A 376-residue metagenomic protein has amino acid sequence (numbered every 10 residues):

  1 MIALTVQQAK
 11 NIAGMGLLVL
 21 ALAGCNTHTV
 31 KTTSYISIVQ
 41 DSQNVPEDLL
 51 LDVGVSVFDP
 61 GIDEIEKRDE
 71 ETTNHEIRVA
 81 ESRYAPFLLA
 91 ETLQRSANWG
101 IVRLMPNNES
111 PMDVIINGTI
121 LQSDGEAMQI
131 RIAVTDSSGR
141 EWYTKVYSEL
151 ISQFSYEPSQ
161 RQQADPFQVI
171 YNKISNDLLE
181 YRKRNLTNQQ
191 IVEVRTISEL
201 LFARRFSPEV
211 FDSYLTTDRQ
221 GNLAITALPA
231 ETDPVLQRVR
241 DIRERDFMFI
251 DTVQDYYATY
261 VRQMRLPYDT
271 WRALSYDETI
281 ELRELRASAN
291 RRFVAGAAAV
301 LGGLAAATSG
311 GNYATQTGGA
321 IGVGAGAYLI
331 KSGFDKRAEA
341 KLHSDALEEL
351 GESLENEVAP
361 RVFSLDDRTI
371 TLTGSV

Functional and structural regions predicted by a protein language model:
I2-A13: Bacterial N-terminal signal peptides that target proteins for export
A21-G24: C-terminal motif of bacterial Sec signal peptides marking the signal peptidase cleavage site
N26-D48, I151-N290, T308-Y313, G324 (+1 more regions): C-terminal/domain-edge helix-coil "capping" segments
L49-V53, N98, M112-I116, E126-I130 (+1 more regions): Envelope-exposed proteins and targeting segments
L50-S110, V169, K173, D177 (+3 more regions): N-terminal segment of the mature soluble domain
M105-T119, V192-L201: Acidic helix-start/capping segments at beta-turn-to-alpha-helix junctions
N117-P158: Amphipathic beta-strand/beta-sheet edge segments enriched in Tyr/Trp
R292-L304, I321-A327: Short, glycine/alanine-rich hydrophobic alpha-helices that insert into or span membranes
